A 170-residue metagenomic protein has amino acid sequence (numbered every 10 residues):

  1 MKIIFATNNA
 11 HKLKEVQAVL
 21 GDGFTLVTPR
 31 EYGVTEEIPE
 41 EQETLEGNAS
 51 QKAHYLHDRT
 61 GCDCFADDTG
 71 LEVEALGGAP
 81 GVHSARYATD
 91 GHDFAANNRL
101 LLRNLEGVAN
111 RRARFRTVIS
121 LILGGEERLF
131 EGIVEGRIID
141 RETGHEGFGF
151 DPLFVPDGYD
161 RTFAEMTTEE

Functional and structural regions predicted by a protein language model:
K2-I4, A10-E170: Anionic-ligand binding patches
